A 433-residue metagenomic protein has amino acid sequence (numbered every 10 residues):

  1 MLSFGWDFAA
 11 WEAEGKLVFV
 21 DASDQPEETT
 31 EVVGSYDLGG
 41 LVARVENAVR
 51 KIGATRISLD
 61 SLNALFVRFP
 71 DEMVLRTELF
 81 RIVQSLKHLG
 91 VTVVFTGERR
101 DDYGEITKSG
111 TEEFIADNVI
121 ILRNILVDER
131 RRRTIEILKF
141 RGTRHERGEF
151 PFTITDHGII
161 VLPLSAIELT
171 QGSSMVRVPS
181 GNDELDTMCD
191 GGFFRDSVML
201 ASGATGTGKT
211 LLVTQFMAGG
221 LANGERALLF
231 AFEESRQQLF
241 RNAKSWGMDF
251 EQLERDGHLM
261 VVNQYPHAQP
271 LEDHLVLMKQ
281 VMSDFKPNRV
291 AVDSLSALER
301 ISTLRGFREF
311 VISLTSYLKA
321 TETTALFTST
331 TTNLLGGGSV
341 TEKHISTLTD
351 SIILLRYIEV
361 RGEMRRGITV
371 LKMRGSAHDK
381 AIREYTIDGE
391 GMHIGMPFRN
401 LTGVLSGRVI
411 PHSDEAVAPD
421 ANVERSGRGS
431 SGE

Functional and structural regions predicted by a protein language model:
M1-F69, N223-E309, E390: Conserved inter-motif catalytic segment of the P-loop NTP-binding fold
L2-F4, P163-G247: The Walker A/P-loop phosphate-binding site
A43, R50-I52, N124-D183, Q280-F285 (+2 more regions): Conserved P-loop NTPase
V45-E46, F69-R99, G306-T332: Substrate-engagement module of ASCE P-loop NTPases
R56-S58, V94, L200, R289-A291 (+1 more regions): Structural motif
L65-F69, R99-I106, L298-S302, T331-G338: Short, solvent-exposed loop/turn segments at secondary-structure junctions
M73, L79-G148: Long, basic/Gly/Ser/Thr-rich N-terminal segments that mediate initial subcellular attachment or targeting
G110-I121, T341-L354: A short helix-turn-beta junction within AAA+ P-loop NTPase domains corresponding to the substrate/partner-engaging
